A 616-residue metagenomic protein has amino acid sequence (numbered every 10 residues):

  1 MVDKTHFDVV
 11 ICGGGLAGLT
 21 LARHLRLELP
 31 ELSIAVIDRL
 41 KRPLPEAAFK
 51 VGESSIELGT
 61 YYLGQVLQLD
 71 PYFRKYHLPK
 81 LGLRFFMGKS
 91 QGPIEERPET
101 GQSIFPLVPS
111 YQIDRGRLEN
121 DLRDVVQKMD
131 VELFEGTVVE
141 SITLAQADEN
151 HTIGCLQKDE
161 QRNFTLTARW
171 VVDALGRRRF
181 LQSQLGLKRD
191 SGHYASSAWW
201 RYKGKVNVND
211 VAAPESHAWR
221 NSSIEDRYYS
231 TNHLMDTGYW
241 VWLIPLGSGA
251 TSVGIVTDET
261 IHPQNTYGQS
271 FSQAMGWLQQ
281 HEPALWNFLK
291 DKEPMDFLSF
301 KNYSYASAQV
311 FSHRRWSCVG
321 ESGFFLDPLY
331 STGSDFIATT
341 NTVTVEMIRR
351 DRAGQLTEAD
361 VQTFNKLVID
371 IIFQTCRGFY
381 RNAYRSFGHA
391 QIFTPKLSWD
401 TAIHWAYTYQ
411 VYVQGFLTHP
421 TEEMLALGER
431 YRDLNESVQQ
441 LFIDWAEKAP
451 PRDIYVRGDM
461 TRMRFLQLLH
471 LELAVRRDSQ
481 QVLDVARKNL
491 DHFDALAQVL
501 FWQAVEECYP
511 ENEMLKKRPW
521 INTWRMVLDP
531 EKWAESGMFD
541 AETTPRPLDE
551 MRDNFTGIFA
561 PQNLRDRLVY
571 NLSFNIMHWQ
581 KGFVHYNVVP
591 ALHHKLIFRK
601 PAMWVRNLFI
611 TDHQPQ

Functional and structural regions predicted by a protein language model:
D3-A17, A35: Beta1/beta-strand and adjacent pyrophosphate-binding region of the FAD-binding site in flavoprotein oxidoreductases
A17, L21, R42: Conserved Rossmann-like nucleotide-cofactor binding loop
R26-V51: Glycine-rich FAD pyrophosphate-binding loop
L44, V125-A284, N341: Predominantly flavin-linked oxidoreductase catalytic cores and closely associated redox partners
P45-G92: N-terminal FAD cofactor-binding segment of flavoenzymes
I104-D124, P263-Q269: Short beta-strand to alpha-helix junction loop
T237-Y239, P245-G247, E259-A383: FAD/FMN-dependent oxidoreductases across multiple families
M347-P615: C-terminal helical "tail/cap" subdomain of flavin- and related membrane-associated enzymes
